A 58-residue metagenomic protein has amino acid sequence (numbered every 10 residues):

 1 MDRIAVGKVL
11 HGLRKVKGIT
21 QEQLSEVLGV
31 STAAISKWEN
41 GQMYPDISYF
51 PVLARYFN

Functional and structural regions predicted by a protein language model:
M1-V16: A short, Lys/Arg-rich alpha-helix, primarily the initiator
K8, G18-I19, P45-S48: Residue-level signal for the short linker/turn that defines the boundary of a DNA-recognition helix
G18-K37, V52: Short alpha-helical DNA-recognition segment
N40: Short, conserved catalytic or interaction motifs in soluble domains
S48-N58: DNA major-groove recognition helix of helix-turn-helix/homeodomain DNA-binding modules
